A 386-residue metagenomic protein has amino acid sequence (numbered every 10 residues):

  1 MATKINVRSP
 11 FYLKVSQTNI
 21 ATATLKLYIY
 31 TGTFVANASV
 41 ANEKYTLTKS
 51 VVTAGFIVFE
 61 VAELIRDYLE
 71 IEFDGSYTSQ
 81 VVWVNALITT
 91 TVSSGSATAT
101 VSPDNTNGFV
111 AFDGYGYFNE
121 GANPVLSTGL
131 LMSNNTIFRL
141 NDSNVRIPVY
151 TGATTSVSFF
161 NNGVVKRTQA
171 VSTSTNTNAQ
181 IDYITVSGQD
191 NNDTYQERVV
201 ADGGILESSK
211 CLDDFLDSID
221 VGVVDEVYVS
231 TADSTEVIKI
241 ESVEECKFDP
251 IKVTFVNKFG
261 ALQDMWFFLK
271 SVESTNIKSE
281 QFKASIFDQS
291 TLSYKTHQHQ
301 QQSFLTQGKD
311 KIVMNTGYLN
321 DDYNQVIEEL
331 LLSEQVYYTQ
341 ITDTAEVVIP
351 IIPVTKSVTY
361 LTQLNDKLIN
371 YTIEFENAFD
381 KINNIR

Functional and structural regions predicted by a protein language model:
M1-C246: Preference for solvent-exposed, low-hydrophobicity sequence contexts
A2-Y12, S16-I20, T168-N178, T185-Q189 (+4 more regions): Extracellular/virion structural assembly segments
